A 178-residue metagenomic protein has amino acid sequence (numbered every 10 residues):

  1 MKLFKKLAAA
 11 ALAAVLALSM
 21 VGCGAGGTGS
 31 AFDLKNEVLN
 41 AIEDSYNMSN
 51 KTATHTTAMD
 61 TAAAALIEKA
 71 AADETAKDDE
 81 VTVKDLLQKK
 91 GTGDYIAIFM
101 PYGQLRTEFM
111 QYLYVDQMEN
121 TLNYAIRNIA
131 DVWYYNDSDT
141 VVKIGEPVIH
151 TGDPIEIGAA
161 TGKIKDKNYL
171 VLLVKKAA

Functional and structural regions predicted by a protein language model:
M1-A8: Bacterial Sec-dependent N-terminal signal peptides
A11-L12, A41: A periodicity- and composition-biased signal for non-globular, repetitive helical segments
A13, A17-M20: Bacterial Sec-type N-terminal signal peptides, specifically the leucine/valine-rich hydrophobic h-region
G26-D94: Short, well-ordered surface patches within globular domains
K89-A178: A well-ordered secondary-structure block
